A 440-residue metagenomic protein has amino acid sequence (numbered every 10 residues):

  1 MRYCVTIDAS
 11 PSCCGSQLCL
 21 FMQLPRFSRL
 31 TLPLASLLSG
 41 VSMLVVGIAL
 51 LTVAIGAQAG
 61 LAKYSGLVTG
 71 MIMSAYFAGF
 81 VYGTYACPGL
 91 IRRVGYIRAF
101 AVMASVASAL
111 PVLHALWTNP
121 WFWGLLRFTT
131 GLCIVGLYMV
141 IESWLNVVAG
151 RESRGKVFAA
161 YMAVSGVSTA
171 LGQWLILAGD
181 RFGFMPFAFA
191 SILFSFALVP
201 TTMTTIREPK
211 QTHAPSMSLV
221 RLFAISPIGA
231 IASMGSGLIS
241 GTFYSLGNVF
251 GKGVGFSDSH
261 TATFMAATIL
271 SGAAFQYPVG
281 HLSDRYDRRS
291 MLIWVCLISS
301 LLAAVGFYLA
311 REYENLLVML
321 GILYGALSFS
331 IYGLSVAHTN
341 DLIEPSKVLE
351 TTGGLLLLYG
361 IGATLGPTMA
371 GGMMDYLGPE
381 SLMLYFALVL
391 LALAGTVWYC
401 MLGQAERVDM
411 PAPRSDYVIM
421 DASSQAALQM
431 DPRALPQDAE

Functional and structural regions predicted by a protein language model:
C4, C13-C14, C19-R29, P209-S216 (+1 more regions): Intrinsic disorder in cytosolic terminal tails and internal cytosolic loops of multi-pass membrane transporters
S28-F77, G229-A232, G241-F250, V254 (+1 more regions): Helix-loop boundary and gating motifs at the non-cytosolic
I55, G136-A149, F329-E344: Intracellular juxtamembrane helix-capping segments at the cytosolic ends of symmetry-related transmembrane helices
G83-G95, D180, F275-D287, M374-D375: Helix-to-loop junctions at the C-terminal end of transmembrane segments in multipass secondary transporters
R98-V112, S191, S290-V305, A387: Structural signature of the two symmetry-related core transmembrane helices
F128-A163: Cytoplasmic helix-loop-helix junction between adjacent transmembrane helices in 12-TM secondary transporters
I176-D180, S191-Q211, L393-M401: C-terminal membrane-cytosol helix-exit motif in multi-pass small-molecule transporters
R289-G333: C-terminal transmembrane helical hairpin of 12-TM major facilitator-type secondary transporters
